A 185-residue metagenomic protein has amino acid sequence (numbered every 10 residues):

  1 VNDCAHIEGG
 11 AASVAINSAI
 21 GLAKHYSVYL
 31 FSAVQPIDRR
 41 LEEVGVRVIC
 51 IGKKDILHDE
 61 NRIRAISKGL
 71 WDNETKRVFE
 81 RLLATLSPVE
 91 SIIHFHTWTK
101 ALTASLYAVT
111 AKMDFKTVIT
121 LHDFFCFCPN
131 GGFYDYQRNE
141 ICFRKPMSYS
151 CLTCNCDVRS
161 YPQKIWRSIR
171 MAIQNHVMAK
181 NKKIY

Functional and structural regions predicted by a protein language model:
V1, G9, H96-W98, A104: Conserved beta-strand->loop/alpha-helix structural units within folded catalytic cores of enzymes with alpha/beta
V1-R39, V44-R47, S87-V89, M113-K116: N-terminal subdomain of nucleotide-sugar transferases
A11, D72-T75: Conserved donor sugar-nucleotide recognition element shared by glycan-biosynthetic enzymes
A12-S13, R40-G45, D59-I63, S105-Y107 (+2 more regions): Short aromatic-enriched loop/helix-cap "lid" or pocket-rim segments at secondary-structure transitions that line
H25-N73, L82: N-terminal strand-loop element at the rim of the active site of nucleotide-sugar-dependent glycosyltransferases
L82-L102, K116-T120: Short N-terminal targeting/anchoring amphipathic segment
I92-H94, T110-D157: Active-site proximal beta-strand in glycosyltransferases
K112, E140-Y185: Membrane-proximal helix-turn-helix segments that form the acceptor-binding/catalytic region of lipid-linked
